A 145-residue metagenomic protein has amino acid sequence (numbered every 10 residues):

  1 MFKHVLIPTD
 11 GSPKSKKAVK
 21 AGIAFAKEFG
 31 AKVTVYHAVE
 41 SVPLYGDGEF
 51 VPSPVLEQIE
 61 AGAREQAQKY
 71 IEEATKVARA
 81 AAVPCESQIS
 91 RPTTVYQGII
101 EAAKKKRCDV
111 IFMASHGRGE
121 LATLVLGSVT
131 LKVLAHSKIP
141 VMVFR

Functional and structural regions predicted by a protein language model:
K3-S53, K76-E86: Small/aliphatic-rich secondary-structure junction motif
A18, Y45-G48, Q97-I100, T123-V125: Short, well-ordered secondary-structure micro-motifs
G22, A74, I99, V133: Aromatic/hydrophobic pocket-lining residues that form π-stacking "cages" and hydrophobic walls in ligand
F50-P54, A103-K106, V129-T130: Short, hinge-like loop/turn segments at secondary-structure boundaries
P54-K69: A short acidic, glycine-rich active-site loop that binds or catalyzes chemistry on phosphate/adenosine moieties
K76-I111: Structural beta-alpha unit
V110-A135: Glycine-rich, Arg-bearing micro-motifs that act as flexible, cationic patches
V141-R145: Short hydrophobic/aromatic patches at helix-to-coil boundaries
